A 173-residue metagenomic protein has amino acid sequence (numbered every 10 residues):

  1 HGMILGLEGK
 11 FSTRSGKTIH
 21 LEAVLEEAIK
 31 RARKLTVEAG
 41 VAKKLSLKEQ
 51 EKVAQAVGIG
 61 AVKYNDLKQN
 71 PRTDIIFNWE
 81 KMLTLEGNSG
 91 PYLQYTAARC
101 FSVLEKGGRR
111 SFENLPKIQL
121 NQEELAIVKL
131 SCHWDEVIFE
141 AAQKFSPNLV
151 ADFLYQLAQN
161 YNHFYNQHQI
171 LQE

Functional and structural regions predicted by a protein language model:
H1-E173: Non-catalytic interaction-recognition regions
